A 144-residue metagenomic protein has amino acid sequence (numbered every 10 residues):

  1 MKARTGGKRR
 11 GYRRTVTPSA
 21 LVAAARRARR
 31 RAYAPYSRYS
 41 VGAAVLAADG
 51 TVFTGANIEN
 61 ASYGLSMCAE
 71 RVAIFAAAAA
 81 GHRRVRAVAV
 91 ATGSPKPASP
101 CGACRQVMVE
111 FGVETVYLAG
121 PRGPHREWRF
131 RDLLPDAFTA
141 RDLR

Functional and structural regions predicted by a protein language model:
M1-R13: Polybasic, lysine-enriched low-complexity intrinsically disordered terminal tails
S19-A34: Short, basic/aromatic recognition patches
A25, A43-A44, A73, A77: Small-residue (primarily alanine) positions within well-ordered alpha-helices, especially packing/interaction faces
Y36-R38, C101: Short solvent-exposed loop/turn micro-motifs enriched in small/polar/acidic residues
R38-A47: Short beta-strand scaffold segments in enzyme catalytic cores
T54-D142: Zn2+-dependent cytidine deaminase-like catalytic core
